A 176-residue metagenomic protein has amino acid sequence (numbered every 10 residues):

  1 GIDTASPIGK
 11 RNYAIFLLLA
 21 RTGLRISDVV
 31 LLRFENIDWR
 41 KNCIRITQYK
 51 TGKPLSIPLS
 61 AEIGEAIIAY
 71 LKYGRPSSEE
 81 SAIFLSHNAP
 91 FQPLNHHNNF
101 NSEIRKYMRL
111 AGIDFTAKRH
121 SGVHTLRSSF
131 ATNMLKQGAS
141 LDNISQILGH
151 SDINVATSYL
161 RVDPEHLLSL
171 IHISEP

Functional and structural regions predicted by a protein language model:
G1-S174: Conserved catalytic core of the tyrosine transesterase superfamily
